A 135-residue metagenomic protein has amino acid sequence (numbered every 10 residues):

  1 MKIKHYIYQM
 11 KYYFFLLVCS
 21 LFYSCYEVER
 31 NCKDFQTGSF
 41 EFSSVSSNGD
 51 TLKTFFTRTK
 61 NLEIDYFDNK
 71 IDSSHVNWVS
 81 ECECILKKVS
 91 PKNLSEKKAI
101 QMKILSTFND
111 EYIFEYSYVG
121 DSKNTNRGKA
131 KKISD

Functional and structural regions predicted by a protein language model:
M1-F35: Bacterial Sec-dependent N-terminal signal peptides
C32-N48: Tryptophan-anchored aromatic micro-motifs
F40-V45, L62-Y66, L86-P91, F114-V119: Short beta-strand segments that buttress and anchor functional surface loops
D50-V79: N-terminal glycine/threonine-rich, aromatic-flanked beta-hairpin/loop signature
K70-D72, K92-L94, G120-S122: Short, surface-exposed beta-strand-loop junctions and turns on beta-sheet-rich folds
H75-E83, I104-E111, K132-D135: A short, structured loop/turn motif at beta-sheet edges
L86-N109: An anionic, turn-rich surface loop/hairpin at beta-sheet edges that serves as a generic interaction/coordination patch
I113-K129: Short, exposed beta-strand-loop hairpins at the edges of beta-sheets in extracellular/periplasmic proteins
